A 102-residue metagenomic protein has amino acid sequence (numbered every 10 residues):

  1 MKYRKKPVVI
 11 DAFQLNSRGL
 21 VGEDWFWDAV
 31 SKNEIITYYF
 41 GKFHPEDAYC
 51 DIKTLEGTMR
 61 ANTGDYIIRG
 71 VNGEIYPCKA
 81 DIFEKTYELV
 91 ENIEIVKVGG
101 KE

Functional and structural regions predicted by a protein language model:
M1-Y49, T54-L55: N-terminal domain-onset segments
E56-E102: Short, compact, well-ordered microdomains
